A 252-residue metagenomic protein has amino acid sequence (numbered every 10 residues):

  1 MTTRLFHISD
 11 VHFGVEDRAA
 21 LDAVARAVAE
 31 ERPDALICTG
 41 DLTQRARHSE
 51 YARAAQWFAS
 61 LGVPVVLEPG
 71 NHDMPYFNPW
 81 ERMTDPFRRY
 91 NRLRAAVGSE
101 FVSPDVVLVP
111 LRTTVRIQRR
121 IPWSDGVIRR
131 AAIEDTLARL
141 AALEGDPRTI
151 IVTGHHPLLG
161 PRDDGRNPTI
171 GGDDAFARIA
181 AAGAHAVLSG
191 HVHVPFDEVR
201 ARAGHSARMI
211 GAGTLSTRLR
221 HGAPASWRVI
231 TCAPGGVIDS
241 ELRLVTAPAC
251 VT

Functional and structural regions predicted by a protein language model:
M1-F6, S99-P110, A141, G145-T149 (+1 more regions): Beta-strand-turn-beta hairpins that frame and shape the catalytic cleft of phosphate-ester-processing enzymes
M1-S60, Y76-F77: N-terminal active-site segment of His-dependent metallophosphoesterases
H7-S9, L36-D41, V65-N71, R112 (+3 more regions): Active-site neighborhood of phospho(di)ester-bond hydrolases with catalytic His/Asp-centered motifs
G14-E16, Q44-S49, N71-P79, R116-P122 (+3 more regions): Active-site environment of divalent metal-dependent phosphoester hydrolases
L21-D22, E50-A54, I128-R130, R166-A175: Charged helix-capping and loop-helix junction motifs
A52-D135, R178-A180, A203-H205, V229: Extended active-site neighborhood of metal-dependent phosphoesterases/phosphodiesterases
D164-G235: Conserved beta-sheet core of the metallophosphoesterase superfamily
T231-T252: A short C-terminal boundary segment appended to hydrolase-like catalytic domains
